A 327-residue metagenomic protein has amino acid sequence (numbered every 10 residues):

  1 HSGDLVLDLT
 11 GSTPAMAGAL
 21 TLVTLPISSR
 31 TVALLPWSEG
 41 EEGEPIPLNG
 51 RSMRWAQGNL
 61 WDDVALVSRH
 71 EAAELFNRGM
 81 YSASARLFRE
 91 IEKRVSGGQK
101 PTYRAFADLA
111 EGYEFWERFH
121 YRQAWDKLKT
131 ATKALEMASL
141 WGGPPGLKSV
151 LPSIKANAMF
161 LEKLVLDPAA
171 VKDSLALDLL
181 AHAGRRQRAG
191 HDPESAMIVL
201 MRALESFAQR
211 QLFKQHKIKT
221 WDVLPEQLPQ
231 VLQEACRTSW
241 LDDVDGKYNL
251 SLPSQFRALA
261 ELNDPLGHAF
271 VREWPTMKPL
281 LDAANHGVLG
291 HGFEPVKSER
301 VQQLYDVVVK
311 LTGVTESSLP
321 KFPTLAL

Functional and structural regions predicted by a protein language model:
H1-V6, T13-L327: Long, low-complexity, Lys/Arg-enriched
